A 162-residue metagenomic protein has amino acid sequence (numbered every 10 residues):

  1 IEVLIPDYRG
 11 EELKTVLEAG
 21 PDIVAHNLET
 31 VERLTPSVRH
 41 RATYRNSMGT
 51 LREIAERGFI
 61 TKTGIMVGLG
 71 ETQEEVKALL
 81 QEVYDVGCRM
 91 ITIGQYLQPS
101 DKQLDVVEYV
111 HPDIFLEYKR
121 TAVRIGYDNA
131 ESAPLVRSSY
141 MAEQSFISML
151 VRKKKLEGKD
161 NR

Functional and structural regions predicted by a protein language model:
I1-R52, K62-T63, M90-T92: Core AdoMet radical
A19, M48-K62, V67-R162: Auxiliary Fe-S-binding modules of radical SAM enzymes
